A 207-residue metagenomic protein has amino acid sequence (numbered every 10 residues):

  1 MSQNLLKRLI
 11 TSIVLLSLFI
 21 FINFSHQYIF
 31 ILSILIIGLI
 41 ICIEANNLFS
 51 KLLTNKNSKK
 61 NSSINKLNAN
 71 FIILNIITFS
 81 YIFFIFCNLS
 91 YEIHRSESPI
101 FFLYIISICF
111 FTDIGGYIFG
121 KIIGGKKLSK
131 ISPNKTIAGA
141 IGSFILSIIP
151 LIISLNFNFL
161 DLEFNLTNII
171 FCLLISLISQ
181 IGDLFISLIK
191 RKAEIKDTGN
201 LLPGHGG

Functional and structural regions predicted by a protein language model:
S2-T136, A140-L177: Membrane-embedded alpha-helical bundles of polytopic integral membrane proteins
G182-K196: Transmembrane alpha-helical segments of integral membrane proteins
K192-G207: Interfacial loop-to-transmembrane junctions
